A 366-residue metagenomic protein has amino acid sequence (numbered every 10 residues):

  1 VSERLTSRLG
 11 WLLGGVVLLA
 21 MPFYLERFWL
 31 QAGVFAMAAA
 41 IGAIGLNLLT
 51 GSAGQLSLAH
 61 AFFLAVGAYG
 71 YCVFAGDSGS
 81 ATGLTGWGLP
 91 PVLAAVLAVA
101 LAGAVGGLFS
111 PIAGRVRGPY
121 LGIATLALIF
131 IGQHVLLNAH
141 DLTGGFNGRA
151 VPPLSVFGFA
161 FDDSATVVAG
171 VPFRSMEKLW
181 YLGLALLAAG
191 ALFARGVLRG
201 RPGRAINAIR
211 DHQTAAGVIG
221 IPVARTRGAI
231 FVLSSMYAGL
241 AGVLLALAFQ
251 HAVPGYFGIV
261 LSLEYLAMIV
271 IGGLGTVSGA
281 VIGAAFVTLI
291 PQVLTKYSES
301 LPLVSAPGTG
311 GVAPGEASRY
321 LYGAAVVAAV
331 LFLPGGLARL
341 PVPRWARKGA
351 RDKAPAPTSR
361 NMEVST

Functional and structural regions predicted by a protein language model:
V1-T366: Transmembrane alpha-helices and adjacent helix-loop boundaries
